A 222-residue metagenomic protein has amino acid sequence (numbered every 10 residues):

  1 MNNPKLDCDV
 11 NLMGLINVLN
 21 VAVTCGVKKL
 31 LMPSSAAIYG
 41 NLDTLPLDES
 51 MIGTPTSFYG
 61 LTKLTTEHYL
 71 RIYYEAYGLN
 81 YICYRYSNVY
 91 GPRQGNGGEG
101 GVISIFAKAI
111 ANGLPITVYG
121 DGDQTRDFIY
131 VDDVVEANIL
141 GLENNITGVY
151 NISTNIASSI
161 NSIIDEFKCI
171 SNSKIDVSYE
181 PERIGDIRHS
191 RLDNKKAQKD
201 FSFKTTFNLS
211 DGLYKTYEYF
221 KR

Functional and structural regions predicted by a protein language model:
M1-V89, K215: N-terminal Rossmann-like NAD(P)+-binding domain of SDR-like oxidoreductases, especially those catalyzing
N2, N41-D43, R93, F128 (+1 more regions): Short glycine-/acidic-enriched loop or helix-start segments at secondary-structure transitions that form or flank
T54, G91-P92, G113-L114: Hanks-type protein kinase catalytic core
T54, N96, D127-Y130: Residues at the N-terminus of a long alpha-helix
T65, Y69, Y73, F106 (+2 more regions): Hydrophobic alpha-helix immediately C-terminal to the catalytic Tyr-X-X-X-Lys motif of short-chain
G101: Glycine-rich phosphate/pyrophosphate-binding beta-alpha loops
K108-R222: C-terminal substrate-binding subdomain of Rossmann-fold SDR/epimerase-dehydratase oxidoreductases
